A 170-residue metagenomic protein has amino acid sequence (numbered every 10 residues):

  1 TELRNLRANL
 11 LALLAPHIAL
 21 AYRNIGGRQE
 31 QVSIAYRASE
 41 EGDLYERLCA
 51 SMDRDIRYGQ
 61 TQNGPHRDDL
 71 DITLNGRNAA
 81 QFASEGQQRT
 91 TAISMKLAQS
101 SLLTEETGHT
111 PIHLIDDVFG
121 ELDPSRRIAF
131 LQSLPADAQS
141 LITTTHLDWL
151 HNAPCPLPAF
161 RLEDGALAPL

Functional and structural regions predicted by a protein language model:
E2-I112, E121-S125, A129-S133, D137 (+3 more regions): Conserved NTPase motor "head" modules and their coupling/switch loops across ABC/AAA+ ATPases, GTPases, and GHKL ATPases
D116-V118: Walker B catalytic acidic pair
L157-F160: Conserved short hydrophobic beta-strand within the ABC ATPase nucleotide-binding domain
